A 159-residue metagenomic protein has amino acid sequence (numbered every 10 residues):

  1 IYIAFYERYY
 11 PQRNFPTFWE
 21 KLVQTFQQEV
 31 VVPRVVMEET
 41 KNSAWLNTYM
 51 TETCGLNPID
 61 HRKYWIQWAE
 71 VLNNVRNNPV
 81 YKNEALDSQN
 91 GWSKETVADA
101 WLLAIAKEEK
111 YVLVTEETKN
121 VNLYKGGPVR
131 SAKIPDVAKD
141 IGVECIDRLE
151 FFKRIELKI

Functional and structural regions predicted by a protein language model:
I1-Y111, T118-Y124, K139: Active-site-proximal, substrate-binding regions of enzyme catalytic domains and RNA-binding/basic surfaces
V31, V114, E144-I146: A local structural micro-motif
K119-I159: Acidic, PIN/NYN-like endoribonuclease modules and their adjacent C-terminal/linker elements
